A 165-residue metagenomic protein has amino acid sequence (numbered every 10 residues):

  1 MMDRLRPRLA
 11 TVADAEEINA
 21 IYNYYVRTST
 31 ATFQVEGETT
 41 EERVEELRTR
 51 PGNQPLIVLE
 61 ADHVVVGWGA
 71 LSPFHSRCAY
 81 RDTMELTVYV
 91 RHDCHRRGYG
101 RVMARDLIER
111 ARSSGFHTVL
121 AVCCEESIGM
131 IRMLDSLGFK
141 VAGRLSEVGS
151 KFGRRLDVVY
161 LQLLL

Functional and structural regions predicted by a protein language model:
D3-L5, H63-W68, L156: Glycine-rich phosphate/pyrophosphate-binding loop shared by adenosine-nucleotide-utilizing enzymes
R6-I18: A short beta-loop-alpha structural element at the N-terminal edge of CoA-dependent acyl/N-acetyltransferase catalytic
N19-E46: Conserved GNAT-fold acetyl-CoA-binding loop/helix
G37-D93, A104-R105, R110, L164-L165: Acetyl-CoA-dependent GNAT
H95, A121-I131: Conserved beta-strand-loop-alpha-helix junction that forms the acyl-donor binding cleft
R96-R110, R132-S136: Conserved acetyl-CoA-binding loop-helix of GNAT-fold acetyltransferases
A111-C123: Conserved GNAT acetyl-CoA-binding A-motif
L120-C123, D135, K140-D157: Conserved catalytic-core motifs of GNAT/GCN5-like acyltransferases
